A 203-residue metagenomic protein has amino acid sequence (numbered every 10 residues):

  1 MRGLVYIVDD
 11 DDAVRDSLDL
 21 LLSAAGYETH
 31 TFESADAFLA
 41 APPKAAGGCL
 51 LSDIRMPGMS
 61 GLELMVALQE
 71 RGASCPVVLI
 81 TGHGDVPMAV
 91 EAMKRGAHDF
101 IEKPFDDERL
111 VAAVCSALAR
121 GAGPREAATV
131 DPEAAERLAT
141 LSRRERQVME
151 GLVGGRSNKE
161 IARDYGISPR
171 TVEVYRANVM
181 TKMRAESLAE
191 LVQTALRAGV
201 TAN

Functional and structural regions predicted by a protein language model:
E33-S34, S60-V66, G84: Acidic catalytic/metal-coordinating carboxylates
A40, L62-S74, E91: Short amphipathic alpha-helix used as the core "switch/output" element in two-component signaling
D53, T81: Active-site residues of response regulator receiver
M56: Receiver (REC) domain active-site loop signature in two-component systems and cognate sites in sensor histidine kinases
D85-P87, I101, F105-C115: C-terminal output helix
P132-R170: Helix-turn-helix DNA-binding segment
A177-N203: Basic, Lys/Arg-enriched C-terminal extension of HTH/homeodomain DNA-binding domains
